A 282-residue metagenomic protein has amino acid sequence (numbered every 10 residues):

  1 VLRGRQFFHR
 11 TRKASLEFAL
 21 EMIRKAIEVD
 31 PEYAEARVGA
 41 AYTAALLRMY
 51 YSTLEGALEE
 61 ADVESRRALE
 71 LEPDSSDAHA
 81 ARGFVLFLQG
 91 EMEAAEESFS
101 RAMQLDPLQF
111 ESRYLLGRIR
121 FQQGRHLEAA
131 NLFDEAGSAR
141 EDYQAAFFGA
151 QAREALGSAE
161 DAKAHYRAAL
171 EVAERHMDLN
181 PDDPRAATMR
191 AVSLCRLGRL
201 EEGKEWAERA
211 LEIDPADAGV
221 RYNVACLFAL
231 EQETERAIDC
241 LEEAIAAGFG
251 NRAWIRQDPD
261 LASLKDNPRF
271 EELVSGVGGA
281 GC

Functional and structural regions predicted by a protein language model:
V1-L156, D161-H165, A169-R175, D182 (+1 more regions): Acidic, proline/glycine-rich low-complexity intrinsically disordered segments
L46, A80-F87, R118, P184-E212 (+1 more regions): Alpha-helical adaptor scaffolds
T53, D178-D183, A253-D260: Acidic, Ser/Thr-rich low-complexity linear motifs
Q104, E135-R140, E174-L179, R209-P215 (+2 more regions): Solenoid-like repeat scaffolds
Y166-L170, I238-F249, G278: TPR/TPR-like (Sel1-like) alpha-helical repeat modules
A191, A225, A237, L264 (+1 more regions): Hydrophobic, well-ordered secondary-structure elements that form the walls of internal hydrophobic environments
D217-A247: Sterile Alpha Motif
A253-C282: Terminal, low-structured helical/coil segments at or just beyond the last alpha-helical repeat
